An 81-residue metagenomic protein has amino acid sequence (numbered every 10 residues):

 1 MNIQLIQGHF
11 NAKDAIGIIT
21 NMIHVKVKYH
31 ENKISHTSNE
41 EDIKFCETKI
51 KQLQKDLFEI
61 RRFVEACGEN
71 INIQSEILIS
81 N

Functional and structural regions predicted by a protein language model:
M1-N81: Extended, charge-rich alpha-helical interface modules
